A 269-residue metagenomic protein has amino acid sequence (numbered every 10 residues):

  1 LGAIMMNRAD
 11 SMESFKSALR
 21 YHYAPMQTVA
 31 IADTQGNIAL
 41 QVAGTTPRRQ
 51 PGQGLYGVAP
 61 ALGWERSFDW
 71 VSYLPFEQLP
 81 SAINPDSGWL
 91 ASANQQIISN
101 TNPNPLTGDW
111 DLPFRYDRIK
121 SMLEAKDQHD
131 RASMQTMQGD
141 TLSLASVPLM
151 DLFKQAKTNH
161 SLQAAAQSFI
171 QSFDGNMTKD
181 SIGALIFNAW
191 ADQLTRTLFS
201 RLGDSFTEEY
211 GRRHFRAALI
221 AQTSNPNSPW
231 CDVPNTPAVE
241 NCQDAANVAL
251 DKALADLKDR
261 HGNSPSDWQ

Functional and structural regions predicted by a protein language model:
L1-A164, S168, S172-D180: Mature extracytoplasmic enzyme cores
H22, T34-A39, T45-R48, L90 (+2 more regions): Acidic, low-complexity N-terminal propeptides/linkers enriched in Ser/Thr/Asp/Gly that mediate export, maturation
